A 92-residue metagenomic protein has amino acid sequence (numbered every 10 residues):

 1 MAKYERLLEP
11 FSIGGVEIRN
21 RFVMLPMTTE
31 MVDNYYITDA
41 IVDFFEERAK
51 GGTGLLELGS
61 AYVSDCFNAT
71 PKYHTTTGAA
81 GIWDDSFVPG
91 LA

Functional and structural regions predicted by a protein language model:
M1-A92: Flavin-dependent oxidoreductase catalytic cores
